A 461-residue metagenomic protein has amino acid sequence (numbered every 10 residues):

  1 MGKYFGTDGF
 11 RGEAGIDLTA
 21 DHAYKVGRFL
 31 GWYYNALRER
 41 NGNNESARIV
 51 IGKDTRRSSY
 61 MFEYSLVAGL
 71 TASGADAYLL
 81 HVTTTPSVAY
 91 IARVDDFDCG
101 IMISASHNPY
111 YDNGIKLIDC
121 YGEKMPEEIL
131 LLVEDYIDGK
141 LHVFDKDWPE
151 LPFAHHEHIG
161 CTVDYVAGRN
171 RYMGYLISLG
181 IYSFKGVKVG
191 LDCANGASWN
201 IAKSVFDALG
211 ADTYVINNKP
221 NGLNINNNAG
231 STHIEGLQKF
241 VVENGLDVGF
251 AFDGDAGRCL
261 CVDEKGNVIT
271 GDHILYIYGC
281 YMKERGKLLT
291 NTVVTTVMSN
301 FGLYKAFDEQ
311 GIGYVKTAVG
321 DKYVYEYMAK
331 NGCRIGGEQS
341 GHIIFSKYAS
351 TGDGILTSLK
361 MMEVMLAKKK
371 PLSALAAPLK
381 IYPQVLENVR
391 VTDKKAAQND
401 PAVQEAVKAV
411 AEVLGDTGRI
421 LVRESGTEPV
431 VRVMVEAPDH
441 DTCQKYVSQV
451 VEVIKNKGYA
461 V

Functional and structural regions predicted by a protein language model:
M1-A68, A72-S73, T162-G186, K395-N399: An N-terminal, well-structured beta->alpha segment
E13, N113-V242: Gly/Ser/Thr-enriched, mixed-charge loops and adjacent short helices that form phosphate/oxyanion-binding elements
A36, R40, R48-D112, S204-V262: N-terminal small/polar loop signature for handling phosphorylated ligands or for N-terminal nucleophile
G42-D54, K188-G190, N291-V297, R432-M434: Short glycine-rich phosphate-binding loop at a beta-alpha junction
P126, V215, N267-G286, G354-V364 (+1 more regions): Gly/Ser/Thr-rich active-site loops/lids in small-molecule metabolic enzymes that frequently grip phosphoryl groups
L131-M173, S178, E264-G337, I344-F345: Proline/glycine-rich low-complexity loops and linkers
V248, R285-V461: Phosphate-binding and adjacent anionic-ligand microenvironments
